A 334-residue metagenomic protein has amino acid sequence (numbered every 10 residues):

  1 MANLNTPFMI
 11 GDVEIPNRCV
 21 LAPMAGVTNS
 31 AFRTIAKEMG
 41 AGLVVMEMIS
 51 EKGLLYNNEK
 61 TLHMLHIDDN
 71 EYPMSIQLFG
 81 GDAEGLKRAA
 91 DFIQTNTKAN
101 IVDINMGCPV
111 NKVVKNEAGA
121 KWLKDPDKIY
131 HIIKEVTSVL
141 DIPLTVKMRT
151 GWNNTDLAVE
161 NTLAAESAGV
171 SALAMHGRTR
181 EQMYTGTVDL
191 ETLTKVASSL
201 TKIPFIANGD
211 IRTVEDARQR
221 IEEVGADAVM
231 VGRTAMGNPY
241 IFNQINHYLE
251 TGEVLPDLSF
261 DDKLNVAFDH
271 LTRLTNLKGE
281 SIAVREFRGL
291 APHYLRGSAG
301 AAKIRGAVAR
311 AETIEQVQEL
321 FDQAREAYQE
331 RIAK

Functional and structural regions predicted by a protein language model:
M1-K334: Flavin-dependent oxidoreductase catalytic cores
